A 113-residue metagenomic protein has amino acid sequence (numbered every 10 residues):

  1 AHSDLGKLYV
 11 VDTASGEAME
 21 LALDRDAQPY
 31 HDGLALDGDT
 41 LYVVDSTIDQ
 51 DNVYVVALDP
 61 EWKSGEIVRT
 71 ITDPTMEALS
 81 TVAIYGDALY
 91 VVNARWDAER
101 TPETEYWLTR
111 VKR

Functional and structural regions predicted by a protein language model:
A1, R25-D45, P74-G86: Beta-rich, blade/repeat-based domains predominating in secreted/periplasmic proteins but also intracellular
A1-L5, V43-I48, V91-E99: Conserved beta-strand positions in repeat-built beta-propeller and related beta-rich domains
K7-Y9, Q50-V56, E99-R110: Structural motif
D12-G16, A57-K63, K112-R113: Short loop/turn segments that connect beta-strands within beta-propeller blades
E17-D24, E66-T72: A short beta-strand motif characteristic of beta-propeller blades
Y42-R69: Intrinsically disordered, low-complexity segments enriched in Gly and acidic/Ser/Thr residues that form flexible
T81-R113: Blade-level signature of beta-propeller repeat domains, shared across WD40, Kelch, NHL, RCC1 and BNR/Asp-box propellers
